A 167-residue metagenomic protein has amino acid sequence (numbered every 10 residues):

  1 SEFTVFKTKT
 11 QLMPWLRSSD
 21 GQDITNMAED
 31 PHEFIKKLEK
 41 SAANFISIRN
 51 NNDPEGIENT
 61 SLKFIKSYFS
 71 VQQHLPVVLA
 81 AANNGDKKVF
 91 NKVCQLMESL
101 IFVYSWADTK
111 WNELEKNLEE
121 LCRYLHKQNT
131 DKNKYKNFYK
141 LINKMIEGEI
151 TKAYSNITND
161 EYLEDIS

Functional and structural regions predicted by a protein language model:
S1-I166: A cross-family structural signal marking well-folded subdomains
